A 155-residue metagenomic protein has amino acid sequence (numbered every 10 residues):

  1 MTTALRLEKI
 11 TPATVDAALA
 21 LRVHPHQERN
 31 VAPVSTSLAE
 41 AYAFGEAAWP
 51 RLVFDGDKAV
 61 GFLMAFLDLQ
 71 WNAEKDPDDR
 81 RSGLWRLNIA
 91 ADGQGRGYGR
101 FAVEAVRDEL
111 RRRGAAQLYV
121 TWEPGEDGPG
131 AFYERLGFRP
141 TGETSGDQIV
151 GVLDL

Functional and structural regions predicted by a protein language model:
T2-L5, Y98: Class I (Rossmann-like) S-adenosyl-L-methionine-dependent methyltransferase catalytic domain, capturing the SAM-binding
L5, K9-D92, A105, E109 (+1 more regions): Acetyl-CoA-dependent GNAT
R86-N88, G93, G97, G114 (+1 more regions): Conserved functional loop/turn residues at catalytic and ligand-binding sites
G95-D108, R135: Conserved acetyl-CoA-binding loop-helix of GNAT-fold acetyltransferases
L110-W122: Conserved GNAT acetyl-CoA-binding A-motif
Y119-G130, G146-Q148: Conserved beta-strand-loop-alpha-helix junction that forms the acyl-donor binding cleft
E134-E143: Conserved acetyl-CoA-binding loop of GNAT-fold acetyltransferases
V152-L155: Short beta-strand-to-coil "C-cap" segments at the C-terminal boundary of structured domains/repeats, marking
